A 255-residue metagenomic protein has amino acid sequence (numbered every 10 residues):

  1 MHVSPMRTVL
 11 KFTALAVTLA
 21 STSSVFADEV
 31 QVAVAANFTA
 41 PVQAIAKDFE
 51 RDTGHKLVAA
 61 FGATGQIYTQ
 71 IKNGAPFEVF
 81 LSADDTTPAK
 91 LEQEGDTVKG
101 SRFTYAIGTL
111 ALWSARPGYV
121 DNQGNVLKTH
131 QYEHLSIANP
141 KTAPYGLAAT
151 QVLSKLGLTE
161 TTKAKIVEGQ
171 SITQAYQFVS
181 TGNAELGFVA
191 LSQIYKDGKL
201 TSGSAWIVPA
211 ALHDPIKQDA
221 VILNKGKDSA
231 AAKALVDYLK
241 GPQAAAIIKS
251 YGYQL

Functional and structural regions predicted by a protein language model:
H2-T13: Bacterial N-terminal signal peptides that target proteins for export
A14-L15, V25: Cleavable N-terminal signal peptides
V17-L19: Single-pass alpha-helical transmembrane signal-anchor segments
S21-T22, A27: N-terminal signal peptide c-region/cleavage motif recognized by signal peptidases
A27-G54, V58-F61, G65, T69-A75 (+4 more regions): Exported/periplasmic ABC-transporter solute-binding proteins
G100: Active-site phosphate-binding/coordination module
